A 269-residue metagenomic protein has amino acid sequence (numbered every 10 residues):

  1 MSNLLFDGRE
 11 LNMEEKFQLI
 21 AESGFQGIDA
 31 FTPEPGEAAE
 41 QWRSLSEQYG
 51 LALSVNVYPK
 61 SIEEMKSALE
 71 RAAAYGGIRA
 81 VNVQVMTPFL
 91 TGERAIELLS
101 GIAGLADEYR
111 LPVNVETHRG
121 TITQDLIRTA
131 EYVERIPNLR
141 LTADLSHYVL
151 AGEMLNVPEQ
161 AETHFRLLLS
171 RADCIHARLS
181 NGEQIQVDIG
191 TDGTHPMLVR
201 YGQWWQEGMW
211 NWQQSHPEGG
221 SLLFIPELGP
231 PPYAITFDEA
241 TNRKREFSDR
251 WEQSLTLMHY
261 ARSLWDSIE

Functional and structural regions predicted by a protein language model:
M1-A73, S248, M258-E269: N-terminal pre-domain/capping segments
M1-L4, I28-A30, L51-V57, R79-V83 (+4 more regions): Hydrophobic faces of well-ordered beta-strands that scaffold small-molecule active sites in alpha/beta enzyme cores
L5, T32-E34, P59-S61, V85-F89 (+5 more regions): Active-site-proximal loop/turn and secondary-structure-junction residues that shape catalytic pockets, frequently
E10-L19, G76, R135-R140, V149-E269: Histidine-acidic metal/acid-base catalytic patches
E10-N12, G36-E37, E63, E97 (+3 more regions): Residue-level recognition of alpha-helix initiation/capping sites
E40-Y49, E97-E108, H164, E207-G208: Catalytic-core regions built around general acid/base machinery
W42-S44, A95-L98, I127-A130, L155-V157 (+2 more regions): Short, glycine/charged-enriched secondary-structure capping and boundary segments
L53, V57-L141: Active-site acidic/histidine proton-transfer and metal-coordination neighborhood in alpha/beta enzyme cores
